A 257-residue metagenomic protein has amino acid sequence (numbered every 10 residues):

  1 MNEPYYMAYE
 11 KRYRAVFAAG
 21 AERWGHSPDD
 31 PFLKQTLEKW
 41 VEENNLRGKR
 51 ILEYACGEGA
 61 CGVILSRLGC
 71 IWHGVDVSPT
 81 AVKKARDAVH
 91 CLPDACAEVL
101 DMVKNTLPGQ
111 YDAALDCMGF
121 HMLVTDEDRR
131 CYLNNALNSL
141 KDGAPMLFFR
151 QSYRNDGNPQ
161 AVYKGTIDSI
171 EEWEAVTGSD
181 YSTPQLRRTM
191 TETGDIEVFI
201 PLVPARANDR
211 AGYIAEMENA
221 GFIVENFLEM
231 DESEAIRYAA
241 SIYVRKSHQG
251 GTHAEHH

Functional and structural regions predicted by a protein language model:
M1-L46, Y54-C70, V75-A95, V99-T106 (+1 more regions): Class I (Rossmann-like) S-adenosyl-L-methionine-dependent methyltransferase catalytic domain, capturing the SAM-binding
P79, D126-R130: Non-membrane alpha-helical structural segments and their capping/turn regions in soluble enzymes
T106-A114: A short acidic, Gly/Pro-enriched loop at the edge of an enzyme's catalytic core that lines a small-molecule cofactor
A113-E127: A short SAM/SAH-binding and catalytic strip from SAM-dependent methyltransferases
R130-D142: A short glycine-rich, Lys/Arg-flanked "PGG" loop and its adjoining helix->strand segment in the class I
